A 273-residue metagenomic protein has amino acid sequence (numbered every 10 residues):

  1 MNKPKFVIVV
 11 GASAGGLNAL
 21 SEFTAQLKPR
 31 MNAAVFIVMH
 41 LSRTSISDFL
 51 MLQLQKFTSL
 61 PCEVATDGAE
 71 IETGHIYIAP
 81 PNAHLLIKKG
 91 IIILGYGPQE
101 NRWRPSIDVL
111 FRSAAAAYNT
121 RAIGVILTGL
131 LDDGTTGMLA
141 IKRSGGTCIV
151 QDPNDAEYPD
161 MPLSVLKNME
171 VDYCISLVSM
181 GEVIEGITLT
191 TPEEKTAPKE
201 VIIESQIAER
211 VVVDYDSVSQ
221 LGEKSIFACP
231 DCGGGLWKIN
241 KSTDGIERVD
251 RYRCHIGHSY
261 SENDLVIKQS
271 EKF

Functional and structural regions predicted by a protein language model:
M1-F273: Conserved acid/base catalytic micro-environments in cytosolic active-site loops
